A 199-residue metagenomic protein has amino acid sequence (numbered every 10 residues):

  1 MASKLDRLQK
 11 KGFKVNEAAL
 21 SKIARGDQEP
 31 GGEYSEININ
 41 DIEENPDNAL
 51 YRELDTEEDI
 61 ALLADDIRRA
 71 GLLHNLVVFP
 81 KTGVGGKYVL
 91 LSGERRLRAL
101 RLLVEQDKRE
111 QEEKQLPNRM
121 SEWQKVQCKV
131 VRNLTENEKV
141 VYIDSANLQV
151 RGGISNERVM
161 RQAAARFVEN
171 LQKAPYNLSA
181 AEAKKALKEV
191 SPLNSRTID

Functional and structural regions predicted by a protein language model:
M1-K129: Short, charged/polar connector segments at secondary-structure boundaries
R52, R98-D199: Amphipathic, charge-rich alpha-helical segments that serve as recognition/docking helices
